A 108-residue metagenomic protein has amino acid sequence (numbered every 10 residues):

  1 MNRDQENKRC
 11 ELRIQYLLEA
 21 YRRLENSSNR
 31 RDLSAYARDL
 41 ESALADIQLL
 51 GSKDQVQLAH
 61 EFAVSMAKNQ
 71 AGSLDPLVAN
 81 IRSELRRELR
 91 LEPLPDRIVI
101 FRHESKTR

Functional and structural regions predicted by a protein language model:
M1-R108: Conserved non-transmembrane functional hotspots
